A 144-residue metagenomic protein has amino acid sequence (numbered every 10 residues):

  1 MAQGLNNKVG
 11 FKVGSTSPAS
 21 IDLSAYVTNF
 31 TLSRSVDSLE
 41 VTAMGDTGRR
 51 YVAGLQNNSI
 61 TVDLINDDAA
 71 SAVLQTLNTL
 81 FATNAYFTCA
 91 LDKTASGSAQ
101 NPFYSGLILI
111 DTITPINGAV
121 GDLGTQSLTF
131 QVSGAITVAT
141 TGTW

Functional and structural regions predicted by a protein language model:
M1-D67, S105-T129: Solvent-exposed edge beta-strands and adjacent loop segments that serve as assembly or binding interfaces
S15, V27-F30, A82, F87 (+1 more regions): Intrinsically disordered/low-complexity terminal segments and short unstructured peptides
S20, S24, G45, Q75 (+2 more regions): Generic detection of intrinsically disordered/low-complexity segments and helix-coil linkers/edges
V41-M44, V62, L91-G97, V138-T143: Short C-terminal domain-edge/linker segments immediately following a structured domain
A53-G54, A82-T88, Q131-G134: Short, surface-exposed linear patches
I65-S71, A135-T137: Acidic glycine-/aspartate-rich tracts in secreted/extracellular proteins
S71-D111: Short, acidic/charged, Gly/Pro-enriched secondary-structure junctions
G124-W144: Protruding loop/beta-arch "assembly-hinge" segments enriched in small, turn-prone residues
